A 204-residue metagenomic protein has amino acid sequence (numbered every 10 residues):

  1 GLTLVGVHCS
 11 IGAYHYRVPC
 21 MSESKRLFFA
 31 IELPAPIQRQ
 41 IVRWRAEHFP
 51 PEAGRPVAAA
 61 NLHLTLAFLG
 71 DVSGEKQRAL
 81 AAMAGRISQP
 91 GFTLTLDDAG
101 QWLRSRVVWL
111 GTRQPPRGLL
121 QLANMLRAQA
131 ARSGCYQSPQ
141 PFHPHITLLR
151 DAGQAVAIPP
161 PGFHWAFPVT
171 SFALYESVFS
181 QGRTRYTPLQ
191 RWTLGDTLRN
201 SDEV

Functional and structural regions predicted by a protein language model:
G1-C20: Short, Lys/Arg-enriched N-terminal segments with co-localized hydrophobic residues within the first ~10-30 amino acids
Y14-V204: Histidine-dependent nucleotide/RNA phosphoesterase domain, centered on the 2H-phosphoesterase fold with its duplicated
